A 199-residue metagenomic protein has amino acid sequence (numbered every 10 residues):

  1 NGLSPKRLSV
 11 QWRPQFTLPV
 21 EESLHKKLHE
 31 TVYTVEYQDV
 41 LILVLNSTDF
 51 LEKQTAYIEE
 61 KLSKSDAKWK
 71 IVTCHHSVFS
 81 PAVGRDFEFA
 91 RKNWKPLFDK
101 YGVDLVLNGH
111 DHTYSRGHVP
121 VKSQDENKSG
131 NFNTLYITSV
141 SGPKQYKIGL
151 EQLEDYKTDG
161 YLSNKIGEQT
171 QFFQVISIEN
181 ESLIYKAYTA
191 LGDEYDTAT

Functional and structural regions predicted by a protein language model:
N1, L45-N46, I71-H75, F98-S115 (+1 more regions): Active-site neighborhood of phospho(di)ester-bond hydrolases with catalytic His/Asp-centered motifs
N1-D66, N93-W94, S115-G167, F172-V175 (+1 more regions): Extended active-site neighborhood of metal-dependent phosphoesterases/phosphodiesterases
E22-L24, L107-G109, Y185: Acidic/polar loop patches that form or flank catalytic/metal-binding clefts of enzymes that bind anionic ligands
L41, C74, E168-D196: Extracellular low-complexity, Gly/Ser/Thr-rich intrinsically disordered linkers and protease-sensitive activation/hinge
L51, F79-A82, Y114-G117, Y146 (+2 more regions): Short catalytic/ligand-binding loop motif for oxyanion handling, primarily in non-cytosolic enzymes, centered on
S65-V106, E126-S129, E154-Y156, Y161: Active-site-proximal segments of metal-dependent phosphoesterases and phosphodiesterases across multiple
S129, Y195-T199: Short amphipathic beta-strand/extended segments with alternating polar/hydrophobic composition
